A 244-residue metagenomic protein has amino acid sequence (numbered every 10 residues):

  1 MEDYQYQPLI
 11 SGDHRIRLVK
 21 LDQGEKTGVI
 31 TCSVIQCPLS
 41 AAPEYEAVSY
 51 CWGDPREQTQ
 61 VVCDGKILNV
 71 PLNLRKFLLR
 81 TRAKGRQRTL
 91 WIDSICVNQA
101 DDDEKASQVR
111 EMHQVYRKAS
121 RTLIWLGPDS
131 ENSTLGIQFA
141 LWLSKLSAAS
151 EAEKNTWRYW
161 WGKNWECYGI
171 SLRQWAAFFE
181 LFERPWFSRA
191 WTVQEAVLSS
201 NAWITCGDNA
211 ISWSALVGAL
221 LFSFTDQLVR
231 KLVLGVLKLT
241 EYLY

Functional and structural regions predicted by a protein language model:
M1-W91, V97-S107, P128-S171: Metal-dependent phosphate/diphosphate-handling catalytic cores characterized by acidic Asp/Glu clusters
E104-R110, W161, W165, A176-Y244: Hydrophobic, mid-to-C-terminal alpha-helical segments
W125: PIN/NYN-family metal-dependent endoribonuclease catalytic core
